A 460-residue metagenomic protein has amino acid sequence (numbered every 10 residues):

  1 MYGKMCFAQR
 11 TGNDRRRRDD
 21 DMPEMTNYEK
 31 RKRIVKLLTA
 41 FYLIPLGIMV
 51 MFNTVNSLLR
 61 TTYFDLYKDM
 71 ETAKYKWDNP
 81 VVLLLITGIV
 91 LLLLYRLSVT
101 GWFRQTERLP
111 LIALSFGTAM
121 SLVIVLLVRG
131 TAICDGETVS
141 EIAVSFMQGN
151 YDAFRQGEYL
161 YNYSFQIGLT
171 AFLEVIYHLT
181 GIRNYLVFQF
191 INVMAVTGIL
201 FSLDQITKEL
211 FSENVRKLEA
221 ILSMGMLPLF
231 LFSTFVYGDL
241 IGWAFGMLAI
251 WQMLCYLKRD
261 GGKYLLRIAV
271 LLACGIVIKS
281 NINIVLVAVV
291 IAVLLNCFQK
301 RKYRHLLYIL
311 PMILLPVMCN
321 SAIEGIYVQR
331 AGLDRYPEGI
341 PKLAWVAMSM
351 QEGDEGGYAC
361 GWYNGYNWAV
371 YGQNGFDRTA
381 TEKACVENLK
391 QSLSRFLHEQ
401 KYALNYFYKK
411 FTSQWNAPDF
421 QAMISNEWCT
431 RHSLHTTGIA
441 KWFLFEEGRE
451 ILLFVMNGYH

Functional and structural regions predicted by a protein language model:
M1-V123, L307-L314: Start-transfer (signal-anchor) and selected internal transmembrane alpha helices of multi-pass inner/ER membrane
M70-L85, R183-V187, Y406-H460: Membrane-interface anchor segments at the N-terminal boundary of transmembrane helices in multi-pass membrane enzymes
V128-V144, Q148-R183, A384-C385, L404: Extracytoplasmic catalytic/substrate-binding loops of multi-pass membrane glycan-assembly enzymes
Y163, I167, A171, L179-G198 (+1 more regions): Loop-to-helix entry region of an early transmembrane alpha helix in multi-pass inner-membrane enzymes
F190-L210, L248: Transmembrane-helix motifs of polytopic, lipid-linked glycan transferases
L203-G225: Transmembrane-helix signature of polytopic, membrane-embedded enzymes that assemble or transfer cell-envelope glycans
P228, T234-G242: Short acidic/glycine- and proline-prone juxtamembrane loop motifs at membrane-interface regions of multi-pass membrane
V328-H432: Membrane-proximal stem/loop segments at transmembrane-domain junctions that anchor or position
